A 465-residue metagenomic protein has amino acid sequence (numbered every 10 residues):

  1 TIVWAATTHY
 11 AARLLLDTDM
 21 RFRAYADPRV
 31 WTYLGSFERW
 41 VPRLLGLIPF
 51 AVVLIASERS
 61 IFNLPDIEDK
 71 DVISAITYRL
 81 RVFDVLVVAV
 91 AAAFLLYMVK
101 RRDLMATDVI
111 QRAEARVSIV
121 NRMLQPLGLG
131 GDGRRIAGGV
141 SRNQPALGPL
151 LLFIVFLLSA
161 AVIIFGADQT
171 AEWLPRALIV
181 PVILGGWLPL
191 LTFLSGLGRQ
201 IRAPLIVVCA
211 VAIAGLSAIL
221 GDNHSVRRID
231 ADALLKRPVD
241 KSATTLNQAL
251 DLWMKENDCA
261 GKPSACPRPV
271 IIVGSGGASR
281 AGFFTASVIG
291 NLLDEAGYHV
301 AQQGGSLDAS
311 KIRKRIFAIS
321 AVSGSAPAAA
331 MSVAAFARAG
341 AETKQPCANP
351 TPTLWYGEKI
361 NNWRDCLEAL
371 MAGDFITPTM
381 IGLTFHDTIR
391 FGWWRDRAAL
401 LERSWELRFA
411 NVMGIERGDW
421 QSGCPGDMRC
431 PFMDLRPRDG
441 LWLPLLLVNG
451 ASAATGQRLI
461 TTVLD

Functional and structural regions predicted by a protein language model:
T1-D465: Catalytic domains of lipid- and phosphate-ester/thioester hydrolases
